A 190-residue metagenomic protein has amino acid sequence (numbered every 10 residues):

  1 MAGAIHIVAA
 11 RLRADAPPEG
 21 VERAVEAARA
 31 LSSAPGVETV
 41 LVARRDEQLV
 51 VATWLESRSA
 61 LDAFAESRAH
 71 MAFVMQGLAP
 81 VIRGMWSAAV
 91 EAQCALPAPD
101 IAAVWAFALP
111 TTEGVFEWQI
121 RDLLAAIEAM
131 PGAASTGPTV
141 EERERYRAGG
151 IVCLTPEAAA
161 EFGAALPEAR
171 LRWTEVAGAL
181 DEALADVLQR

Functional and structural regions predicted by a protein language model:
M1-L49, E56-E66, P80-R190: Short S/T/G/P-rich N-terminal loop/turn motif that feeds into the first structured element of a domain
E66-H70, V74: A short mixed-secondary-structure module that forms the rim of ligand-binding clefts
G77: A short beta-strand-loop micro-motif that forms or neighbors metal/cofactor- and ligand-binding patches at active-site
